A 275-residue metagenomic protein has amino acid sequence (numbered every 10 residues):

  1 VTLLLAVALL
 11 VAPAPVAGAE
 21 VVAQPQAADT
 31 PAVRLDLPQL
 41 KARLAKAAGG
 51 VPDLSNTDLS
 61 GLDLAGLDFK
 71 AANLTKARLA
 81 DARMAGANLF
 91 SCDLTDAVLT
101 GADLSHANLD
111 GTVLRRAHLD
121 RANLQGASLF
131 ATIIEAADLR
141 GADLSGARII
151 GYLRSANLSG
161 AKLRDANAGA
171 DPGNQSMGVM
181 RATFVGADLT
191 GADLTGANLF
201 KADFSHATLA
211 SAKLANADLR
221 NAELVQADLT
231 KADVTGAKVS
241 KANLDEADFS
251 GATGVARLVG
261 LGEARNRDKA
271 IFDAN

Functional and structural regions predicted by a protein language model:
V1-A12: Bacterial N-terminal signal peptides
V11, V16-A19, A23: Boundary at the C-terminal end of the N-terminal hydrophobic targeting segment
E20-N275: Tandem repeat scaffolds
